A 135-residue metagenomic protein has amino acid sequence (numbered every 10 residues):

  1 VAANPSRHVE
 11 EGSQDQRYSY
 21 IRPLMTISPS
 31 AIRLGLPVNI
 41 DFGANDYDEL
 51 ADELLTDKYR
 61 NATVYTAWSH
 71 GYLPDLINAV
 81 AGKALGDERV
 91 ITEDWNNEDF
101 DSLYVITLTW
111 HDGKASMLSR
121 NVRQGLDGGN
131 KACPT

Functional and structural regions predicted by a protein language model:
V1-Y65, H70-D87: Phosphate-coordination/substrate-recognition cap region in phosphate-metabolizing enzymes
V38-I40, L103, S119: Conserved beta-strand scaffold positions in the cores of enzyme catalytic domains, especially in NTP/NDP-utilizing
E49-L55, Y104, Q124, N130: Low-complexity, compositionally biased segments
V64-Y65, V90-T92, K131-C133: Glycine-rich loops and low-complexity Gly/Arg-rich segments that provide flexible linkers or classic glycine-based
T66, Y72-D75, T107-H111, A115-M117 (+1 more regions): Residue-level detector of solvent-exposed, low-hydrophobicity positions
D87-D112: Domain-level recognition of soluble alpha/beta enzyme cores, biased toward histidine phosphatases/phosphomutases
S116-T135: Low-complexity, Gly/Ser/Thr/Pro-rich intrinsically disordered linker/tail segments
